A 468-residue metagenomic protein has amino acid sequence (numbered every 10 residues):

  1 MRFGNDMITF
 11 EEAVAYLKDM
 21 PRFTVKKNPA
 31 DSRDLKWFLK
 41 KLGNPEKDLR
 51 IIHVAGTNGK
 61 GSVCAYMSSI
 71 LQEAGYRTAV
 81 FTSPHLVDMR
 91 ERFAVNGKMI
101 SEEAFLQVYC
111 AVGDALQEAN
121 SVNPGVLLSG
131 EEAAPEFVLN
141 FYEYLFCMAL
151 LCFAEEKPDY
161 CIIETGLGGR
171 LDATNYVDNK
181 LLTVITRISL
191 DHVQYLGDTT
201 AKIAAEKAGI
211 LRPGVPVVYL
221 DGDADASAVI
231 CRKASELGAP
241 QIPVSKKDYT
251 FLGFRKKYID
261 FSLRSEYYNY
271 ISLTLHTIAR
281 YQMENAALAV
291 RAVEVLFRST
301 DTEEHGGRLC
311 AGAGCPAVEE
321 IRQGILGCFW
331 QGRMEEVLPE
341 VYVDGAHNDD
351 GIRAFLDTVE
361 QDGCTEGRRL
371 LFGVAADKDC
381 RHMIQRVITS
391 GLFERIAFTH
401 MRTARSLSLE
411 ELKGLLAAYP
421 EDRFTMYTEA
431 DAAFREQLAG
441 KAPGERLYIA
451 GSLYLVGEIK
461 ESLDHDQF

Functional and structural regions predicted by a protein language model:
M1-N58, S62-R77, L86-D88, P216-Y219 (+2 more regions): N-terminal leader/targeting and accessory segments in enzymes
K26-P29, K40, N44-K47, E73-D178 (+2 more regions): ATP-dependent carboxylate-amine ligase catalytic core
M67, R170-L181, K460-L463: Short Gly/Thr/Asp-enriched flexible loops that form oxyanion-binding sites at enzyme active sites
F81, L220-D221, K233-R255, L275-R280 (+6 more regions): Beta-strand->loop->alpha-helix junctions that form or flank phosphate-binding loops in nucleotide-handling enzymes
A119-A133, K157-T165, K180-L273, A286-E319: Acidic, Mg2+-coordinating active-site environments of NTP-dependent enzymes
Y160-T165, D172-V184, I188-V193, K202 (+1 more regions): Nucleotide phosphate-binding/pyrophosphate-handling subdomain across enzymes that bind or process nucleotide phosphates
D223-G238, I242, V341, I384-R446: C-terminal helical cap/extension that packs against the catalytic core of soluble nucleotide-cofactor enzymes
S452: Active-site-proximal loop/hinge segments that shape catalytic or ion-binding/gating pockets
